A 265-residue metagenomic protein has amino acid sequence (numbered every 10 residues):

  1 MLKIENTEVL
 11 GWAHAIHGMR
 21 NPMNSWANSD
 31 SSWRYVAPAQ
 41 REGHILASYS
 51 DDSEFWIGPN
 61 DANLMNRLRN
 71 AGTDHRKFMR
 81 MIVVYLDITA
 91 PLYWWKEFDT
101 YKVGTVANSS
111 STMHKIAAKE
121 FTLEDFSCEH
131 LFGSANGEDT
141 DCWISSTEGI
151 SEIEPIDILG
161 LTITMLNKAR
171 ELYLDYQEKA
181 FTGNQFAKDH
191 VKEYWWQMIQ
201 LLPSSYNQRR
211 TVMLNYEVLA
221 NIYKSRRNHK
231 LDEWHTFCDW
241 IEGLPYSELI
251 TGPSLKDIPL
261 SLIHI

Functional and structural regions predicted by a protein language model:
M1-I263: Family-specific signature for flavin-dependent thymidylate synthase
